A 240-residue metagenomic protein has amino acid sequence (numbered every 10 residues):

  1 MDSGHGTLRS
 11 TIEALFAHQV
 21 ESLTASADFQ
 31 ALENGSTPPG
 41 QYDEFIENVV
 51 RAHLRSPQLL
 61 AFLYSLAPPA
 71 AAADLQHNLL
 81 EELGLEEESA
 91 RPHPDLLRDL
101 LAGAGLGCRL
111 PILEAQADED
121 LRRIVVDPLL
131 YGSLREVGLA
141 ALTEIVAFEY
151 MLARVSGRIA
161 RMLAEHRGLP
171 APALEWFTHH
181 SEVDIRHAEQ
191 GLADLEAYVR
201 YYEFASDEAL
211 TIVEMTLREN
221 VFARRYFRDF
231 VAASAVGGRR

Functional and structural regions predicted by a protein language model:
M1-R240: Non-heme di-metal
